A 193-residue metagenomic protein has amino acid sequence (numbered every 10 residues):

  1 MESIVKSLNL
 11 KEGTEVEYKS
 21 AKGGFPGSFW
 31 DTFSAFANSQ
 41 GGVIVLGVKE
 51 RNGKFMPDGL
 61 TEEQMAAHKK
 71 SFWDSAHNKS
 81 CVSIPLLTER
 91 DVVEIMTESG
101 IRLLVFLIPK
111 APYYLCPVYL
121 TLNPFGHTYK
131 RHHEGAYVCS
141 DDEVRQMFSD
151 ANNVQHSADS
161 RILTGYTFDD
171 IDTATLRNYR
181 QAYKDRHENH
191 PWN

Functional and structural regions predicted by a protein language model:
M1-N193: Conserved N-terminal catalytic/coupling substructures associated with nucleotide/phosphate chemistry
